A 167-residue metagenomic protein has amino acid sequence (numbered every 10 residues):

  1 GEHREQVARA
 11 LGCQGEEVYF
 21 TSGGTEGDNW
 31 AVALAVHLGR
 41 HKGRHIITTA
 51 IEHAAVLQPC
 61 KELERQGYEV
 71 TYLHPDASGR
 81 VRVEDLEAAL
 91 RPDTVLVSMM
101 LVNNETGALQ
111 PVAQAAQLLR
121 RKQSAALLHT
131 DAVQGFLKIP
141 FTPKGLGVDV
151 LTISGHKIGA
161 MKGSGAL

Functional and structural regions predicted by a protein language model:
G1-L167: Pyridoxal 5′-phosphate
